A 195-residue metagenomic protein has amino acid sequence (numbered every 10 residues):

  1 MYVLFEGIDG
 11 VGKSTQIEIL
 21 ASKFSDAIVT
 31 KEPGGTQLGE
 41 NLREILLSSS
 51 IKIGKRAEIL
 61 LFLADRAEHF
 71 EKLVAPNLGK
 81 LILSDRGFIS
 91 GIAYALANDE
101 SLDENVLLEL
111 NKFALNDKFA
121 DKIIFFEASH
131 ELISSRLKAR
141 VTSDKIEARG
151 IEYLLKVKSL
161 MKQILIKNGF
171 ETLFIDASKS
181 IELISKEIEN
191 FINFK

Functional and structural regions predicted by a protein language model:
M1-A57, L61-A64, A75, K122 (+3 more regions): Glycine-rich phosphate-binding loop of ATP-dependent small-molecule kinases
I8, G87-F88, I92-A93, S129 (+1 more regions): Anionic group-transfer/hydrolysis microenvironments
S22, A75, K112, S159-K162: Surface-exposed alpha-helical segments enriched in charged/polar residues
P33-L115: ATP-dependent small-molecule kinase phosphotransfer cores that center on conserved nucleotide phosphate-binding segments
N77-L78, K118-F119, N168: Short loop/turn elements that form and flank the Walker-type P-loop nucleotide-binding site in RecA-like NTPase cores
S84-D85, F125-F126, F174: Short beta-strand segments at enzyme active-site cores
G91-S159: A glycine- and Lys/Arg-enriched "phosphate-lid" helix/loop adjacent to the NTP-binding pocket of small-molecule kinases
E131-K195: NTP-dependent small-molecule kinase module
